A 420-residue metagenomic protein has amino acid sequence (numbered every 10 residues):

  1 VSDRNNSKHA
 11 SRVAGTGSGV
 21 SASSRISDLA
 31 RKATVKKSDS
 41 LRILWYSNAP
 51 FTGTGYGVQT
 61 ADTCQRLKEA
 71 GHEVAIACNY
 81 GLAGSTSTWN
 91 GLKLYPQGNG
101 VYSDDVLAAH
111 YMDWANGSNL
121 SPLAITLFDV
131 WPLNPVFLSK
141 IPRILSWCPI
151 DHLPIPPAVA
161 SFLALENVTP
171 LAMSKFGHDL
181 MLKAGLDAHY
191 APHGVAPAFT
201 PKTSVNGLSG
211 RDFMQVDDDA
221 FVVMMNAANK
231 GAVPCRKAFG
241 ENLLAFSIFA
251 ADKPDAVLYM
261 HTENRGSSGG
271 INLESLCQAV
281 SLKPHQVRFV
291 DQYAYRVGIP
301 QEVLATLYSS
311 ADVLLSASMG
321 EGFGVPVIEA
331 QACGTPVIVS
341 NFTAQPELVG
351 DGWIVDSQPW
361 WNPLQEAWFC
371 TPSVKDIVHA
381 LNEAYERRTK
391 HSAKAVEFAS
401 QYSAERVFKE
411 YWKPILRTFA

Functional and structural regions predicted by a protein language model:
L44, V216-K237, L243-F246, L258-M260: Conserved donor-binding/catalytic core segment of Leloir-type glycosyltransferases
T86-T169, K175-D179: Extended catalytic core of nucleotide-activated donor transferases of GT-like folds
E166-V205, R288: Donor nucleotide-sugar binding/catalytic pocket of nucleotide-sugar-dependent glycosyltransferases
G270-T306: Nucleotide-activated donor-binding/catalytic signature segment of Leloir-type glycosyltransferases, i.e., the conserved
M319: Aromatic "clamp/platform" in nucleotide-sugar-dependent glycosyltransferases that forms part of the donor/acceptor
V327, P336-V339, A344, V349 (+1 more regions): Short hydrophobic beta-strand element within catalytic cores of glycosyltransferases and related nucleotide-activated
P346-E383: Change "using UDP/GDP/dTDP sugars" to "using nucleotide sugars
T371-P372, D376, E386-L416: A charged, aromatic-enriched C-terminal amphipathic alpha-helix characteristic of glycosyltransferases across folds
